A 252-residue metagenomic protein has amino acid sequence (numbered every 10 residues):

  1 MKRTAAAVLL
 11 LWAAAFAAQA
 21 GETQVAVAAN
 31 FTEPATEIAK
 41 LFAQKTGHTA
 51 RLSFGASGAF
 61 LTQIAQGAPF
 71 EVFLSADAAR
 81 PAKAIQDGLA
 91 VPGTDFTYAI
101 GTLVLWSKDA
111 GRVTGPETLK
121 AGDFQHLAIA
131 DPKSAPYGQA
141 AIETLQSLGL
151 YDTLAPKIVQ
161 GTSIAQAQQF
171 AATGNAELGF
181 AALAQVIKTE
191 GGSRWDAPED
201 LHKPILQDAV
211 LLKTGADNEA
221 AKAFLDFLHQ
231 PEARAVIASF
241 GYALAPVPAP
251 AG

Functional and structural regions predicted by a protein language model:
A5-A15: Bacterial N-terminal signal peptides
F16-A20: Sec/Tat signal peptide C-region and signal peptidase I cleavage site
G21-F54, G58-Q66, S75-A78, A82-G252: Exported/periplasmic ABC-transporter solute-binding proteins
